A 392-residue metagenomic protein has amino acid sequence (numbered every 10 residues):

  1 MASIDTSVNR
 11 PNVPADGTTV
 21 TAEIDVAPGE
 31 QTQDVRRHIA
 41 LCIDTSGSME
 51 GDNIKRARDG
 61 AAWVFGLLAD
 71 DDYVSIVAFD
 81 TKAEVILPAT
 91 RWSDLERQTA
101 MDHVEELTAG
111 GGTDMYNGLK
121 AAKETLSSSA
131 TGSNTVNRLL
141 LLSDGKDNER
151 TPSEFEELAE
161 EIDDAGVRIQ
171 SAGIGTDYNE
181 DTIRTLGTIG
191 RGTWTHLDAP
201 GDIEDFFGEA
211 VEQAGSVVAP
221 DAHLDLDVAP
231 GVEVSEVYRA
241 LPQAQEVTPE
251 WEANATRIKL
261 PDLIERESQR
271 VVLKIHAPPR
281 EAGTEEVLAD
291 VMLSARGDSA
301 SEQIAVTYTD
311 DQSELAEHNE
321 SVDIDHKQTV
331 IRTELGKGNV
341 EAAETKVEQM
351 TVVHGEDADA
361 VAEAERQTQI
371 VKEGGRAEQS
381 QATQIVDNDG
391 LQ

Functional and structural regions predicted by a protein language model:
S3-H223, P278-R280, G355-E356: Exposed acidic/Ser/Thr-rich ligand/metal-binding surfaces
R10, V26-E30, T45, V228-P230 (+3 more regions): Beta-strand elements of well-folded, non-transmembrane domains
E204-D205, G231-V232, V347: Hydrophobic/basic alpha-helical segments enriched in Actinobacteria
P230-Y238, D298-S299: Short aromatic-acidic-glycine turn motif
P242-E267: Extracellular adhesion/glycan-binding regions together with long Ser/Thr- and acidic-residue-rich low-complexity tracts
I264-G283: Low-complexity, intrinsically disordered segments enriched in Ser/Thr together with acidic residues
P278-Q392: Long, acidic serine/threonine- and proline-rich intrinsically disordered regions
